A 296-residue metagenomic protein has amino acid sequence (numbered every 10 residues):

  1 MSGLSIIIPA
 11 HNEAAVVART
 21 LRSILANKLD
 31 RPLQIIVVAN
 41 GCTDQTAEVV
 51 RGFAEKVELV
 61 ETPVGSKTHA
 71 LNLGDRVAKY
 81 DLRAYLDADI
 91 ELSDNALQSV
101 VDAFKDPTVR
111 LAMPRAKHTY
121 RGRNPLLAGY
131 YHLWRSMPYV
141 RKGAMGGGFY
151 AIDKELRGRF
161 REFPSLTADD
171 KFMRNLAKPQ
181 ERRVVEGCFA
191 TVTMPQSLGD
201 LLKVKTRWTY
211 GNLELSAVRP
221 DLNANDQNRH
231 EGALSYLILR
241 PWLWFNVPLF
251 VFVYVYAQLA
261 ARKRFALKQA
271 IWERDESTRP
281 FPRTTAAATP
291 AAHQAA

Functional and structural regions predicted by a protein language model:
N12-A26: Short, well-formed alpha-helical segments that are part of the catalytic scaffolds of diverse glycosyltransferases
A15-A18, T43-G52, N95: Acidic helix N-cap motif at the loop->helix transition within catalytic regions of sugar-transfer enzymes
S23, A39-A47, V64: A conserved acidic beta->alpha catalytic loop
T62-A78: Glycine-rich, basic loop-to-helix element that forms the pyrophosphate-binding segment of sugar-nucleotide handling
R83: Short aromatic/hydrophobic "clamp" motif used to bind/position activated sugar donors
D94-P125: Conserved donor NDP-sugar-binding/catalytic core segment of glycosyltransferases
F104, H118-R121, L126, S165-D226: Catalytic donor/gating beta->alpha subdomain of glycosyltransferases that bind UDP-sugars
M194-P195, K203-A296: Terminal low-complexity segments of carbohydrate-biosynthetic enzymes
